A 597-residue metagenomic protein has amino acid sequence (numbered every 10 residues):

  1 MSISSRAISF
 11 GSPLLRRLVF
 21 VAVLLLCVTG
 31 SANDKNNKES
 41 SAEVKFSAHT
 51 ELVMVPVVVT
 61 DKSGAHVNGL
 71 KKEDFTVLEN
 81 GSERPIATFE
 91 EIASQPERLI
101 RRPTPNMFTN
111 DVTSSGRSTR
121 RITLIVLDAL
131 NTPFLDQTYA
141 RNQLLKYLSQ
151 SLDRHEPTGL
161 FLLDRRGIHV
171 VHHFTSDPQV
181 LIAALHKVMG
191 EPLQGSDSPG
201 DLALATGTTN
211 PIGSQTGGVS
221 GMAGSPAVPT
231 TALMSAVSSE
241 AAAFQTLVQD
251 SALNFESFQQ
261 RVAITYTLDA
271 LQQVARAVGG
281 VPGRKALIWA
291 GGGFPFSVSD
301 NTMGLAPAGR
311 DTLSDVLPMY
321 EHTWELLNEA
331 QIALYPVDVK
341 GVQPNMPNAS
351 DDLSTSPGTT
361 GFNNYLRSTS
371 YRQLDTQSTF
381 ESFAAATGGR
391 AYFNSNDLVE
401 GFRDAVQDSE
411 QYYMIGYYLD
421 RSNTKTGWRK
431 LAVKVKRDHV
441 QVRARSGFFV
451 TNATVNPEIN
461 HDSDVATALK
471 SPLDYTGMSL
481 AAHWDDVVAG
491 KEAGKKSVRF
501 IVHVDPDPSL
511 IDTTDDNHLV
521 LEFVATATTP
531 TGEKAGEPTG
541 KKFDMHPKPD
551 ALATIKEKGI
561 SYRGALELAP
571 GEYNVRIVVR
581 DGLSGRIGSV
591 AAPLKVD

Functional and structural regions predicted by a protein language model:
M1-L15: N-terminal secretory signal peptides that target proteins for export/translocation
R6, L25, G213-T216: N-terminal start and proteolytic maturation junction detector
R17-V28: Bacterial N-terminal signal peptides
S31-D597: Scaffold/interface architecture of coatomer-like assemblies
